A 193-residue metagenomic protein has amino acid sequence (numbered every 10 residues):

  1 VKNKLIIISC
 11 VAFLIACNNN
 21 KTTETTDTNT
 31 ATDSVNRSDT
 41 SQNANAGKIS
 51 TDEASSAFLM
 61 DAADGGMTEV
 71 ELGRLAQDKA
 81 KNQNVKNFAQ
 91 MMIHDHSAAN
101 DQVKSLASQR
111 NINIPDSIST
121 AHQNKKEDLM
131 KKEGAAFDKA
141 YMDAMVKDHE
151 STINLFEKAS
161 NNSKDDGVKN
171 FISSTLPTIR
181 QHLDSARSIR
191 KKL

Functional and structural regions predicted by a protein language model:
K2-I8, L14, N18-L193: His/Met- and acidic-residue-enriched segments that coordinate or traffic transition-metal cofactors and support
